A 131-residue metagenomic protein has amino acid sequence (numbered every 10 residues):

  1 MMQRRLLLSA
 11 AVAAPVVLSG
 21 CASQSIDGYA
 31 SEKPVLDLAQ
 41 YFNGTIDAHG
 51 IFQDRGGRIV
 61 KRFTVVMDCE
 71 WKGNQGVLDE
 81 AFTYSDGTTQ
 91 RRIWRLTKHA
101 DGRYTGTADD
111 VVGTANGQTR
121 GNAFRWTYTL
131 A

Functional and structural regions predicted by a protein language model:
Q3-L8: N-terminal export leaders
V12-A13: Hydrophobic helical h-region of N-terminal Sec-dependent signal peptides in bacterial secretory/periplasmic proteins
L18-G20: C-terminal motif of bacterial Sec signal peptides marking the signal peptidase cleavage site
A22-Q24: Bacterial signal peptide processing site
I26-G28: Extracellular beta-rich ligand/substrate-recognition surface
A30-T45: N-terminal helix-cap/turn-to-beta initiation motif at the start of protein domains
H49, D54-A131: Central antiparallel beta-sheet cores of small beta-barrel/beta-sandwich binding domains
